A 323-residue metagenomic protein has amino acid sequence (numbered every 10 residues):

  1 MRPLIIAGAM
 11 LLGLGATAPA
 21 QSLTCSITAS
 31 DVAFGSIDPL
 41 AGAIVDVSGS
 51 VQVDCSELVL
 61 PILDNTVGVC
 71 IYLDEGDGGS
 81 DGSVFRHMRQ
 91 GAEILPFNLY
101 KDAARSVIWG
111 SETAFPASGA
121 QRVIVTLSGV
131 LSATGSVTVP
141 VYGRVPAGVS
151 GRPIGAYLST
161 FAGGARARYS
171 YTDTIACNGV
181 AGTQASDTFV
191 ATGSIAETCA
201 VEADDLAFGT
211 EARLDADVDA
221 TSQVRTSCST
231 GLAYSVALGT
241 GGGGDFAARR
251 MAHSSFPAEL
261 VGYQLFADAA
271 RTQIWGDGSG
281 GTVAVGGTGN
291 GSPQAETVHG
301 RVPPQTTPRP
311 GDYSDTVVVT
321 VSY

Functional and structural regions predicted by a protein language model:
M1-L4: Positively charged n-region of N-terminal signal peptides that target proteins for export
A7-G15: Bacterial N-terminal signal peptides
A20-H87, A133-S136, P140-F256, G287-Y323: N-terminal small/polar-rich segments of proteins
Y72-D74, N98-D102, G110, G239-G241 (+1 more regions): Predominantly extracellular/luminal cell-surface or secreted proteins
L95, D187-F189, V261: Short beta-strand segments
A104-G135, I274-S292: Extracellular adhesion/glycan-binding regions together with long Ser/Thr- and acidic-residue-rich low-complexity tracts
R249-G262, A267-T272: Amphipathic alpha-helical assembly segments
